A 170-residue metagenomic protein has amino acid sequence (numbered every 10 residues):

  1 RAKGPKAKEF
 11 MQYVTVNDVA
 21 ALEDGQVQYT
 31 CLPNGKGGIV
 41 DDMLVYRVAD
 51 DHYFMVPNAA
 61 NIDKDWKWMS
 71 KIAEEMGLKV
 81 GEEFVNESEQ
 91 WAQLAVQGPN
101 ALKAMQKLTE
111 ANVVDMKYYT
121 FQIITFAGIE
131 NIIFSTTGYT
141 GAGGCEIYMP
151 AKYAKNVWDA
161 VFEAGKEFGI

Functional and structural regions predicted by a protein language model:
R1-I170: Basic, glycine/lysine-rich polyanion-binding surfaces/domains
